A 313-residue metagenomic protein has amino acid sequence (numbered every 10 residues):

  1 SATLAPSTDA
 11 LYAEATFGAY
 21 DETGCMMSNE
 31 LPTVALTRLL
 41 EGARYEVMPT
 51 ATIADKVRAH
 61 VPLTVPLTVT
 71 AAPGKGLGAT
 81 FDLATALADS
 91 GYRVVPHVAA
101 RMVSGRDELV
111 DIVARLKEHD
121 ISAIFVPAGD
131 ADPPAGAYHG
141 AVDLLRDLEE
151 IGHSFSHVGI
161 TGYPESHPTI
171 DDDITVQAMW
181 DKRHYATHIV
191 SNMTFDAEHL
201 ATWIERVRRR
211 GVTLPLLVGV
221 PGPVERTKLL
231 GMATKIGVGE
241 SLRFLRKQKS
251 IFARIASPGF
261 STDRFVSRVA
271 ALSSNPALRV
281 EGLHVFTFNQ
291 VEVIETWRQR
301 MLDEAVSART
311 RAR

Functional and structural regions predicted by a protein language model:
S1-C25: Metal-dependent phosphodiesterase/nuclease catalytic metal-binding core
A13, V69, V126, I160 (+3 more regions): Conserved beta-strand positions
S28-I174: Active-site beta->alpha loop and helix N-cap motifs at the rims of alpha/beta catalytic domains
Y45-A51, H139-Y163, T213-S274, N289 (+1 more regions): Active-site pocket-lining/capping segments in soluble small-molecule metabolic enzymes
P96, K182-Y185, V218, L283: Conserved, mostly hydrophobic/aromatic
V103-R106, D132-G140, S191-I204, R226 (+1 more regions): Active-site glycine- and acidic-residue-rich loops that bind and position anionic ligands or nucleotide-like cofactors
T169-H184, I189, H199: Active-site glycine-rich loop that binds ribose-phosphate moieties when present
K182, P276-T296: Charge-patterned, long linear interaction tracts outside catalytic cores
